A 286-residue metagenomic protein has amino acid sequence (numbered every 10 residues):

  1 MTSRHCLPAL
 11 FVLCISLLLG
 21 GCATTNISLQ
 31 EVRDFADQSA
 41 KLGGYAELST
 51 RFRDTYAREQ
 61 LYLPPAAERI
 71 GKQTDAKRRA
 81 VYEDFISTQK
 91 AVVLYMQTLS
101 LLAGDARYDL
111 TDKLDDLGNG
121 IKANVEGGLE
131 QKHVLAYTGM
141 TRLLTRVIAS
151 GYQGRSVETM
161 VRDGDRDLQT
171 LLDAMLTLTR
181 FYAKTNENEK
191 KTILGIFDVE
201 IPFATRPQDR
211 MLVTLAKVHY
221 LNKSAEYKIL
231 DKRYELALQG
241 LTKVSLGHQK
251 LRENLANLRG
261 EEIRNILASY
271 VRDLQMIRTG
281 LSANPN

Functional and structural regions predicted by a protein language model:
M1-F11: Bacterial N-terminal signal peptides that target proteins for export
L18-G21: C-terminal motif of bacterial Sec signal peptides marking the signal peptidase cleavage site
I27-A136: N-terminal Sec/ER secretory leader and immediately downstream segment of secreted/extracellular precursors
I27-D37, A76-S87, L102-D109, L129-K132 (+8 more regions): Non-transmembrane, amphipathic alpha-helical segments
G43, T242-N286: Hydrophilic extracytoplasmic domains
A46-S49, R53-L63, L99-A106, N124 (+6 more regions): Secondary-structure edge/capping motif, primarily at the C-terminal ends of alpha-helices and the immediately following
V125-L246: Extended amphipathic alpha-helical interaction segments
